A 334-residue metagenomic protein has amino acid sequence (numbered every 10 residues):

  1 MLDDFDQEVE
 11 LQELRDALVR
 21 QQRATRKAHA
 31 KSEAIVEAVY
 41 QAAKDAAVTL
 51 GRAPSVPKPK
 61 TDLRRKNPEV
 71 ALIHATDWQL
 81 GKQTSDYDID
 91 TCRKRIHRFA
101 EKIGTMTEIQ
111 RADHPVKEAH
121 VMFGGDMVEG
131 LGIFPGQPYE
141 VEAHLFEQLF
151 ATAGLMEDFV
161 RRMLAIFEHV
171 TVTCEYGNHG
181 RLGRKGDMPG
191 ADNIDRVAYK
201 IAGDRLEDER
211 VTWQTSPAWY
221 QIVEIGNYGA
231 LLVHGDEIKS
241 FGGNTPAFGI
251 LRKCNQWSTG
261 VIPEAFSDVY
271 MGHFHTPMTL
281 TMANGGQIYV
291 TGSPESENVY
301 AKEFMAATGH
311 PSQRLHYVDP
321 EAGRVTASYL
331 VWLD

Functional and structural regions predicted by a protein language model:
M1-D113, D319-E321, W332-D334: Basic, amphipathic N-terminal segments that precede the first structured/catalytic domain
E8-Q22, I166-G183, N227, L231 (+1 more regions): N-terminal short leaders/motifs
T25-K31, W78, E129-L131, R184-A191 (+1 more regions): Short low-complexity stretches enriched in small and charged residues
K58-A75, D88-K200, D204-R205: Core catalytic region of metal-dependent phosphoesterases/phosphodiesterases, especially metallo-beta-lactamase-like
T76-W78, G125-M127, G177-G180, G235-E237 (+2 more regions): Active-site metal-binding loops of divalent metal-dependent hydrolases
L164, A191-W219, E224-L231, D236-W332: Conserved beta-sheet core of the metallophosphoesterase superfamily
